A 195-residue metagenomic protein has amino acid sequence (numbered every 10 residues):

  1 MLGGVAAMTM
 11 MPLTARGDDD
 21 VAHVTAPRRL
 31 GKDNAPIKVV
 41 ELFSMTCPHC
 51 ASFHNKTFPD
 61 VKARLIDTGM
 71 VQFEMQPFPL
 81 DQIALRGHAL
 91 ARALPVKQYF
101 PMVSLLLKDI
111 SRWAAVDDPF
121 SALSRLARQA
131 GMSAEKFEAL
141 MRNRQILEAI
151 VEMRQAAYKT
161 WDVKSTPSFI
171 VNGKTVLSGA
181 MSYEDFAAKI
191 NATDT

Functional and structural regions predicted by a protein language model:
M1-G17: N-terminal export signals
G3-V5, L106, M141, I190: A general structural motif at alpha-helix termini
V21-I37: A short beta-strand-turn-helix
A35-K38, G69, R86, S165: Envelope-exposed proteins and targeting segments
K38-E41, Q72-M75, S168-I170: Soluble periplasmic/extracytoplasmic beta-strand elements of cell-envelope proteins
F43-T46, A51-R128, S133: Structural alpha/beta surface segment adjacent to cysteine/selenocysteine redox centers across thiol/disulfide enzymes
S44, R125-T195: C-terminal cap of thioredoxin/glutaredoxin-like
